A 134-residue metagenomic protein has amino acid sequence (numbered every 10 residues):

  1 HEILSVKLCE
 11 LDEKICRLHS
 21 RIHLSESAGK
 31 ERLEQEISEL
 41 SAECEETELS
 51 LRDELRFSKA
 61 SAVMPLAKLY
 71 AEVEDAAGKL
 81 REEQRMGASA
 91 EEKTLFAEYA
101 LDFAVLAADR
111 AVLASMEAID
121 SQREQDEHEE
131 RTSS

Functional and structural regions predicted by a protein language model:
L4-S89, K93, A97, A104 (+2 more regions): Amphipathic alpha-helical membrane/lipid-surface binding segments
A107-A118, Q125: C-terminal amphipathic alpha-helix
S121-S134: Short acidic DE-rich linear segments
